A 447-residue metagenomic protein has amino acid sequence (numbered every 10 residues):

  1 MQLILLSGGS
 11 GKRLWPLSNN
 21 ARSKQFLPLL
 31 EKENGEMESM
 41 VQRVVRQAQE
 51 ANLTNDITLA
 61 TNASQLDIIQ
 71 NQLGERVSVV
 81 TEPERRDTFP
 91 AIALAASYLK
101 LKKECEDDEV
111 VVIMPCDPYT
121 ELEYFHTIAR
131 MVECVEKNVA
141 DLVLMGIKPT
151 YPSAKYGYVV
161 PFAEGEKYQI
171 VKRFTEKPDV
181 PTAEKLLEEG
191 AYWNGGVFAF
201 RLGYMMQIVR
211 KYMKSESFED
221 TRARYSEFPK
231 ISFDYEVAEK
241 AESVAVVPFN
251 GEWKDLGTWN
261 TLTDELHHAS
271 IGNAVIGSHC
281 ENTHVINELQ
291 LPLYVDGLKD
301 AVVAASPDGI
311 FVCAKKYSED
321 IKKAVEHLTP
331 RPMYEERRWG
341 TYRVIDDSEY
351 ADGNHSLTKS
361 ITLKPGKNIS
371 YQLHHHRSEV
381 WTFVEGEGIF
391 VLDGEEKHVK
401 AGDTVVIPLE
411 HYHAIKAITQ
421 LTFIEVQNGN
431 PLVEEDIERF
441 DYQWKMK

Functional and structural regions predicted by a protein language model:
Q2-L5, W15-N20, L30-I113, Y119-F125 (+2 more regions): Conserved N-terminal catalytic core of the sugar/cofactor nucleotidyltransferase
L6, M114, F383, V426: Catalytic metal- and UDP-sugar-binding loop of GT-A-like glycosyltransferases, i.e., residues flanking the conserved
S10, P118: Active-site metal-binding loops of divalent metal-dependent hydrolases
G11-P16, S23, E434: Short N-terminal binding/cap micro-motifs at the start of the first secondary-structure element
V41, A95, D117, V159 (+3 more regions): Residue-level signal for inorganic ion chemistry
E121-Y225, A245: Conserved core of the sugar-phosphate nucleotidyltransferase
L202-V406, H411-A417, P431-L432, I437-M446: Left-handed beta-helix
